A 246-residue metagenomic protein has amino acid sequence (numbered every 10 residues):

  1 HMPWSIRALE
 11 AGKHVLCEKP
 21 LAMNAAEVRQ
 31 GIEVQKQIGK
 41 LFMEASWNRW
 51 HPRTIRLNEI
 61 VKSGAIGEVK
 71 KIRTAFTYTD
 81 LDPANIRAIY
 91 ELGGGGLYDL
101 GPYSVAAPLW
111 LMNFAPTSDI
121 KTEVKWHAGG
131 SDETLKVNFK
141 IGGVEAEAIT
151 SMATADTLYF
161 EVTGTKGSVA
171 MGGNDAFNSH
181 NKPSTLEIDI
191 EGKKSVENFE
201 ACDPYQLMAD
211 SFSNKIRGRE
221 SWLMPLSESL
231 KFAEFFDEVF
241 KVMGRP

Functional and structural regions predicted by a protein language model:
M2-R49: Beta-strand-loop-alpha-helix segment that lines the small-molecule cofactor/substrate pocket of alpha/beta enzymes
W4-S5, L9, D80-L111, T117 (+9 more regions): Structured catalytic cores of enzymes that bind and process phosphorylated ligands/cofactors
R29, S211-P246: C-terminal helix-rich "cap/oligomerization" subdomain common to oxidoreductases
L41, N48-K121, W126-H127: Predominantly a Rossmann-like dinucleotide-binding segment in NAD(P)-dependent oxidoreductases
V105-N178, D210-R219: Contiguous beta-strand/loop segments that form the cofactor/metal-binding neighborhood of enzyme cores
F160, N178-E191: Short polybasic amphipathic segments
S179, V196-D210, M224: Active-site loop of classical SDR/Rossmann-like NAD(P)-dependent oxidoreductases, centered on the catalytic Tyr-X3-Lys
